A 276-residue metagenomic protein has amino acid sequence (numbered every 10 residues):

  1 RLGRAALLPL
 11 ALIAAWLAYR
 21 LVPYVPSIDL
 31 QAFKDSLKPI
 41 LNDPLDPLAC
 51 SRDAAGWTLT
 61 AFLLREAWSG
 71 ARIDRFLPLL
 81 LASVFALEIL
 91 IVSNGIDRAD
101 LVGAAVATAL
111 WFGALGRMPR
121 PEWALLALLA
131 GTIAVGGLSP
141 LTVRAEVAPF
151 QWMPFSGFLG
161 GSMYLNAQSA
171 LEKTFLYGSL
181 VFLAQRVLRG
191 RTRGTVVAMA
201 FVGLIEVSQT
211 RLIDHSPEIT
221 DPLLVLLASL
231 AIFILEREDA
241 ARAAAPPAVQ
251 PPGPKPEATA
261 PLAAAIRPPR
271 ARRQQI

Functional and structural regions predicted by a protein language model:
R1-I276: Bulky hydrophobic segments
